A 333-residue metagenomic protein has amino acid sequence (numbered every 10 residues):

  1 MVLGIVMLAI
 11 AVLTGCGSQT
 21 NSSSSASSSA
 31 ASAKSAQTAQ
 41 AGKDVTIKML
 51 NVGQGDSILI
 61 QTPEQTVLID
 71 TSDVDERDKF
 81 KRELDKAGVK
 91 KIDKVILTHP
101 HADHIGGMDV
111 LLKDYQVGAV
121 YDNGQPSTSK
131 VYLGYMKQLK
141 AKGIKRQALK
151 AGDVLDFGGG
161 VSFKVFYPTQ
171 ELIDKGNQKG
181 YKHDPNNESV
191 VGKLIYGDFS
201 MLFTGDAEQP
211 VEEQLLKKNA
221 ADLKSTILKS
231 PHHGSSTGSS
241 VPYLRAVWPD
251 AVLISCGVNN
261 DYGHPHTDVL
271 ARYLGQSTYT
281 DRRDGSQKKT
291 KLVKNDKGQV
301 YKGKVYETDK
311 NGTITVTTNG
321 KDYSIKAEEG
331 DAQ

Functional and structural regions predicted by a protein language model:
M1-L3: Bacterial N-terminal signal peptides that target proteins for export
V6-Q333: Non-globular, low-confidence helical/coil segments that flank catalytic cores
